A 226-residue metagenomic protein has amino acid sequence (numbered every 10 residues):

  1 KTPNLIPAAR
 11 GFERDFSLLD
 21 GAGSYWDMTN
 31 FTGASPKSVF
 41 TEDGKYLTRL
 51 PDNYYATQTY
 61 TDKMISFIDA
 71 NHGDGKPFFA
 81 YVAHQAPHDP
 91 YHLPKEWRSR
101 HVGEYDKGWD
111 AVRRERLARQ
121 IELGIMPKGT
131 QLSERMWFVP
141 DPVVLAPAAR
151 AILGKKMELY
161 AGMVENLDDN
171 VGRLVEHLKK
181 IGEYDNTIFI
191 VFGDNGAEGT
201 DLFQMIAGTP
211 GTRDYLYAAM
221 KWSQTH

Functional and structural regions predicted by a protein language model:
K1-V102, K107, I121, W137-G162: Formylglycine-dependent
T2-G11, P90-L93, I152, E176-H226: Histidine-centered active-site microenvironments of extracellular/periplasmic hydrolases and transferases
A22-W26, P127, G196: Short, solvent-exposed beta-strand-terminating loops
M64, F78-H84, Y160, V164-L167 (+3 more regions): Beta-strand elements within well-structured catalytic alpha/beta cores of enzymes that handle phosphate/sulfate esters
S66, A70, A118, E122 (+2 more regions): A generic structural signal for well-ordered alpha-helical segments enriched in polar/charged residues
Y105-M136: Alpha-helical "lid/cap" subdomains adjacent to substrate-binding clefts that gate access and reposition the ligand
